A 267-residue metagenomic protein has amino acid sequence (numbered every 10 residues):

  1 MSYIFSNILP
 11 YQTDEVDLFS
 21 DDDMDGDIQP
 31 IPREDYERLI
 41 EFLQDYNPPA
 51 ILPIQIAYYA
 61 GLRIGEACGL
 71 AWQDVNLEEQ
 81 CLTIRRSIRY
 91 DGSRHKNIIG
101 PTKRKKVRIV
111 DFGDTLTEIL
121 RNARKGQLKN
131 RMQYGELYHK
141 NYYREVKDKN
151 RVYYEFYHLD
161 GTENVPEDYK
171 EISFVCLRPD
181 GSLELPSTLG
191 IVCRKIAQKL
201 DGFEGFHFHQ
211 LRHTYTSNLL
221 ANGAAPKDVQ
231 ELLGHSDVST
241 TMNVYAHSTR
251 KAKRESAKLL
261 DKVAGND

Functional and structural regions predicted by a protein language model:
M1-Y3, F112: Non-catalytic DNA-binding core/recognition domains of DNA-processing enzymes
I8-I64, C68-L70, E78, K106-V107 (+1 more regions): Basic, Lys/Arg- and aromatic-enriched nucleic-acid-binding interface segment
D22-D23, P30, I88, T214 (+1 more regions): Catalytic-site neighborhood detector that most strongly recognizes the C-terminal catalytic loop/helix of tyrosine
E41-I51, A60, V110, Q127-E136 (+3 more regions): Short, basic (Lys/Arg/His-rich) helix/loop patches that form interaction surfaces in the mid-to-C-terminal regions
E79, G92, N97-I109, D114-L116 (+4 more regions): C-terminal secondary-structure termini that scaffold catalytic or DNA-interacting sites
